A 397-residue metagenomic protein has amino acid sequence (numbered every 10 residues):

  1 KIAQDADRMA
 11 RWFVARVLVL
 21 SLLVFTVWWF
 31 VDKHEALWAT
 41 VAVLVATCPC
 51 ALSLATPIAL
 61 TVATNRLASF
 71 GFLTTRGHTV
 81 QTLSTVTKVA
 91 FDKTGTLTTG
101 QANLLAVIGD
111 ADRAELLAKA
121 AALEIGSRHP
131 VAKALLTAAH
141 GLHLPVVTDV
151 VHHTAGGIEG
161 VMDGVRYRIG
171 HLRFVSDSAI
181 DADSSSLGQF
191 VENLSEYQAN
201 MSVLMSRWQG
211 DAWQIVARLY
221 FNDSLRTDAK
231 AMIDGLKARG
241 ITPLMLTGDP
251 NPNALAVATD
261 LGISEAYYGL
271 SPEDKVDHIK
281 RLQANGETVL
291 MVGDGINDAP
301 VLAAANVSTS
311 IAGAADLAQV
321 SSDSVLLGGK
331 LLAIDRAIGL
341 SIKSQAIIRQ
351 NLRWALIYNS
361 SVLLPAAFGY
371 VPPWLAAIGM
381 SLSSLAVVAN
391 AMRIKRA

Functional and structural regions predicted by a protein language model:
K1-V41, R226, L331, L340-I347: Actuator/coupling domain of P-type ATPases
D5, V19, W29-T47, T75 (+1 more regions): Membrane-water interface of transmembrane alpha-helices in multipass transporters/channels
F13-F25, A51, Q350-L363: Hydrophobic alpha-helical transmembrane segments in multi-pass membrane proteins
W38, A51-L123, L282, V301 (+1 more regions): Conserved catalytic phosphorylation-site environment of P-type ATPases
P49, T56, A63, T247-D249 (+1 more regions): Conserved phosphate-coupling serine/threonine residues in phosphotransfer and NTP-handling enzymes
V131, G141-A256: Signature of the cytosolic headpiece of P-type E1-E2 ATPases
G164, Q209-Q350: Conserved ATP-binding TGD loop and adjacent catalytic N/P-domain core of P-type ATPases
L327-A397: Membrane-embedded transport module
